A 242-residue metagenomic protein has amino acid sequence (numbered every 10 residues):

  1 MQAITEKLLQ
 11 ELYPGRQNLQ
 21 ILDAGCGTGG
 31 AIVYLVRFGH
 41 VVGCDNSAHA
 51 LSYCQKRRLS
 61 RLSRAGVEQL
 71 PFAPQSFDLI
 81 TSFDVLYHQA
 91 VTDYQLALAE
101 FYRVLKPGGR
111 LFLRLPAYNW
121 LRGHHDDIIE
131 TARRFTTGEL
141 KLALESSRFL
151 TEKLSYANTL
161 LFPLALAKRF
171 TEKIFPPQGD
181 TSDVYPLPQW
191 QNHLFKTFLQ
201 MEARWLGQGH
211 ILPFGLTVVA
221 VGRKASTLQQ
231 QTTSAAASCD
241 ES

Functional and structural regions predicted by a protein language model:
M1-A73, L79-F83, L98, G215-V218 (+1 more regions): Conserved N-terminal segment of class I S-adenosyl-L-methionine
V36, Q55, K106, E145 (+1 more regions): Short conserved AdoMet
D84-H88: Short catalytic micro-motifs in class I SAM-dependent methyltransferases
A90-Y94, G123: Short N-terminal helix/helix-N-cap motif within the alpha/beta-hydrolase-1
Q95-R110: A short glycine-rich, Lys/Arg-flanked "PGG" loop and its adjoining helix->strand segment in the class I
L111-R133, E139-L142: Short, glycine-/aromatic-enriched active-site segment of Class I SAM-dependent methyltransferases
F149-T159: Conserved S-adenosyl-L-methionine
L161-A235: A C-terminal cap/extension of S-adenosyl-L-methionine-dependent methyltransferases that defines the acceptor-substrate
